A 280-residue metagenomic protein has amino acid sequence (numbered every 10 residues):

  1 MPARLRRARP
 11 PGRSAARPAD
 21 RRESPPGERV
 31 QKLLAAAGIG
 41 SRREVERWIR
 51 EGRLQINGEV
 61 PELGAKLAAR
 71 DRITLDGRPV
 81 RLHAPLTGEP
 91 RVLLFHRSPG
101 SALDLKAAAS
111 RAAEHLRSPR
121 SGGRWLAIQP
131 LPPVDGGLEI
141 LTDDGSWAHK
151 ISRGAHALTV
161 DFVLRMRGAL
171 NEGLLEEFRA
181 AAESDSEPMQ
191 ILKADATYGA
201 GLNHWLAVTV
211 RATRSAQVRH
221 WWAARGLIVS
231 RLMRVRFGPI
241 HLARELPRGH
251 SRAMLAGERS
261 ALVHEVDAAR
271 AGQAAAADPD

Functional and structural regions predicted by a protein language model:
R4, R9, R13-D280: Basic, flexible Lys/Arg- and Gly-enriched helix-loop patches that mediate nucleic-acid binding at interfaces with rRNA
